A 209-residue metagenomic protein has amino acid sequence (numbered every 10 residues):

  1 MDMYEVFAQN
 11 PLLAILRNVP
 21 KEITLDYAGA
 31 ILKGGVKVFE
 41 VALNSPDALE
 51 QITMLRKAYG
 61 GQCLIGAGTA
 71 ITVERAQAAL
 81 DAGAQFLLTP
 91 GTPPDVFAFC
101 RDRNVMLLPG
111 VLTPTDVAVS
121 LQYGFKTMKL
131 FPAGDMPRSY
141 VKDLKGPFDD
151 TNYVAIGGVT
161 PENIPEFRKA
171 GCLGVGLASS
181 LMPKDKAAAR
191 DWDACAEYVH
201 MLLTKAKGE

Functional and structural regions predicted by a protein language model:
M1-A82, D102, D150, P161-E162 (+1 more regions): Conserved N-terminal beta1-alpha1 strand-loop-helix module at the mouth
R17-V19, A67-V73, T89-T92, P109-P114 (+2 more regions): Glycine-rich beta-to-alpha transition loops that act as phosphate-gripper elements at the mouths of alpha/beta enzyme
I31, V117-G157: Ampipathic, surface-exposed secondary-structure segments
L32-K37, Y59-Q62, L80-L87, R101-L108 (+3 more regions): Glycine-enriched alpha-helix->loop->beta-strand junction motifs that scaffold or abut catalytic
T72-A82, T115-Y123, Y140, V159-V175: Catalytic cores of alpha/beta
F86, P90-V96, L130-R138, C172-D191: Glycine-rich phosphate-binding active-site loops on the catalytic face of alpha/beta enzymes
P90-D135: Histidine/lysine/aspartate-rich catalytic loop segments that bind and position anionic ligands
V96-C100, A118-Y123, R138-D143, N163-E166 (+1 more regions): Short, charged, surface-exposed secondary-structure boundary motifs
